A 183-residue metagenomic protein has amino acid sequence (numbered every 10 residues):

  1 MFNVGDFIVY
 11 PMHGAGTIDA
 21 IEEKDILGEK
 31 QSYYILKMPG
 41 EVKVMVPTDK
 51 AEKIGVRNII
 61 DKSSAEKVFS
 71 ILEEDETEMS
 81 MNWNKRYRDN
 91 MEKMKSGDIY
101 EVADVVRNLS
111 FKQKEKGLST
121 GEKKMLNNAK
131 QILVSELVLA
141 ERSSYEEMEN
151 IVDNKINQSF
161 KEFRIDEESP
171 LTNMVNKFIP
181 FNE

Functional and structural regions predicted by a protein language model:
M1-V56: A positional/architectural concept
D49, I54-E183: Charge/polar-rich, low-complexity and marginally structured segments
